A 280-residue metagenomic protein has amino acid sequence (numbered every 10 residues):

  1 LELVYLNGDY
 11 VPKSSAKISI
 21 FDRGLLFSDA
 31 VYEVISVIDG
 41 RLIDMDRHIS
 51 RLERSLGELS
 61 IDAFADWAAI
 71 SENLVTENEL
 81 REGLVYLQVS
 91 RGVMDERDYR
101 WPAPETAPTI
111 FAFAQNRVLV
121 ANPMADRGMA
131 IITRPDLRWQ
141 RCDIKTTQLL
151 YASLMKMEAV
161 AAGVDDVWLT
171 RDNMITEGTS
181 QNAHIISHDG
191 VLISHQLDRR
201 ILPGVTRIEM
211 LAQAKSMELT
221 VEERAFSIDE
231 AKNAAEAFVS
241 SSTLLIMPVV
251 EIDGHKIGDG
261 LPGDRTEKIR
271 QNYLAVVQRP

Functional and structural regions predicted by a protein language model:
L1-N73, D95-P280: Helix-start/capping segments and mature chain N-termini
S36, Q88-R91: Active-site microenvironments in enzyme catalytic cores
A68, V75-E77, L87: FAD-binding glycine-rich core of flavoenzymes that anchor FAD
T76-G83, L219: Short secondary-structure junctions
L80-V89, E96: Ordered, amphipathic secondary-structure segments that act as subunit-interaction surfaces in large macromolecular
